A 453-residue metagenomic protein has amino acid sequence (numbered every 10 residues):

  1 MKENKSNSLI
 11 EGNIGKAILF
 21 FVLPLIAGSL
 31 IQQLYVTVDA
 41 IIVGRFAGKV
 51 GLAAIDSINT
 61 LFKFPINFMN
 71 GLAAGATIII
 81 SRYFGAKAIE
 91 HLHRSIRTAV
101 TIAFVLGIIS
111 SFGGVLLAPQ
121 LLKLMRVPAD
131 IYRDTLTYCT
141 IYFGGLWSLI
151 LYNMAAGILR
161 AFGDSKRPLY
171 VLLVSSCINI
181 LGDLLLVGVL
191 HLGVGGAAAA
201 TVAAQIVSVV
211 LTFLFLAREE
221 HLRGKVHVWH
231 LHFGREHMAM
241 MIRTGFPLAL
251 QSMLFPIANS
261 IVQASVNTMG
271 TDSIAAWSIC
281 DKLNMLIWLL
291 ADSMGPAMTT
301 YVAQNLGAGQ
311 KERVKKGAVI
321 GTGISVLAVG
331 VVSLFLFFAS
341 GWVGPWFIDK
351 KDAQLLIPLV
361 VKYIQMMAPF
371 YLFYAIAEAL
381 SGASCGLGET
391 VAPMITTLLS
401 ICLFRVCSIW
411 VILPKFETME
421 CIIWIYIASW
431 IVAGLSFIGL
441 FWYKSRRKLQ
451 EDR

Functional and structural regions predicted by a protein language model:
M1-V22, I80-G145, V189-F246, V302-P369 (+1 more regions): Short alpha-helical transmembrane segments in multi-pass integral membrane proteins
L9-F46, T60-G75, I79, F104-S111 (+5 more regions): N-terminal transmembrane alpha-helices
F20-D39, I141, Y152, S175 (+5 more regions): Transmembrane helical elements of multi-pass membrane transporters/channels
L34-A53, L122-A129, L185-L192, M253-L286 (+3 more regions): Helix-terminus/linker motif at the lipid-water interface of multi-pass membrane proteins
K49-T60, C139, A198, T271-L286 (+2 more regions): Small-residue hotspots at the loop-to-helix junctions and early N-terminal turns of transmembrane alpha-helices
L52-F112, L149-P168, A276-S340, Y374-T396: Small-residue-rich hydrophobic transmembrane alpha-helices
F64-N67, N179-D183, V209-F213, L286-L289 (+3 more regions): Hydrophobic transmembrane alpha-helices of multi-pass small-molecule transporters
A73, Y142-R160, P168-S176, A197-T212 (+4 more regions): Short runs within selected transmembrane alpha-helices of multi-pass transporters and secretion channels
